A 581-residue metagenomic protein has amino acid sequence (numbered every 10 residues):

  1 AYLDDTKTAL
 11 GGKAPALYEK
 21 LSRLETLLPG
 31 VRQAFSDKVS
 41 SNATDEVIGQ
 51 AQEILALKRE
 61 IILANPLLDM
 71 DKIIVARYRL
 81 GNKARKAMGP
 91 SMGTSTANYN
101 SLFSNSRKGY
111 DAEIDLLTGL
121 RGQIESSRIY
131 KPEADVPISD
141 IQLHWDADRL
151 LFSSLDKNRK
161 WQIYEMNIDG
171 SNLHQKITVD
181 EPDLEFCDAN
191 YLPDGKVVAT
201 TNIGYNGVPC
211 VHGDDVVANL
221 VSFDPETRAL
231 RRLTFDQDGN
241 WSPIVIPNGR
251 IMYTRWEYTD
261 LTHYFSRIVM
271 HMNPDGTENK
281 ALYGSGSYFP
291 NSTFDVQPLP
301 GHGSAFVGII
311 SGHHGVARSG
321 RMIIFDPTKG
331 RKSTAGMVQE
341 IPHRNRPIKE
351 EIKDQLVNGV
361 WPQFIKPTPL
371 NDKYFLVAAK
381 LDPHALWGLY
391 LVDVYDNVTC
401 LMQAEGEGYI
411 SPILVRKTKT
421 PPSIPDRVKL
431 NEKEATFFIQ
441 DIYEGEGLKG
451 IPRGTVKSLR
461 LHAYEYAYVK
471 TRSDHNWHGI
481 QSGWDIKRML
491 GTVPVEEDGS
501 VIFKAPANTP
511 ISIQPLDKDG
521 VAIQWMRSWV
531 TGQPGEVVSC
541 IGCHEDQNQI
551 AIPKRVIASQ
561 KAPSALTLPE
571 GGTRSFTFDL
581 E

Functional and structural regions predicted by a protein language model:
T8-R128: Long amphipathic alpha-helical scaffold segments
L68-D69, W145-D146, L192-D194, I246-N248 (+2 more regions): Residue-level detector of Asp-centered blade-edge/turn motifs that repeat once per structural unit in beta-propeller
I73, L150, V197-V198, I251 (+2 more regions): Hydrophobic beta-strand positions that form the internal "hydrophobic ladder" of WD40/Gbeta-like beta-propeller blades
Y78-G109, L155, A199-V216, Y253-R267 (+3 more regions): Short, conserved, GDST-rich strand-edge loop motifs in beta-rich repeat architectures
E113-T118, Y164-D169, D215-T227, S266-T277 (+2 more regions): Beta-propeller blade signature
G122-V136, N167-E185, F223-D238, N273-S292 (+3 more regions): Multi-bladed beta-propeller domains
E405-S411, T492-V493, D498-E581: Sequence context surrounding c-type heme c attachment/ligation sites in exported
